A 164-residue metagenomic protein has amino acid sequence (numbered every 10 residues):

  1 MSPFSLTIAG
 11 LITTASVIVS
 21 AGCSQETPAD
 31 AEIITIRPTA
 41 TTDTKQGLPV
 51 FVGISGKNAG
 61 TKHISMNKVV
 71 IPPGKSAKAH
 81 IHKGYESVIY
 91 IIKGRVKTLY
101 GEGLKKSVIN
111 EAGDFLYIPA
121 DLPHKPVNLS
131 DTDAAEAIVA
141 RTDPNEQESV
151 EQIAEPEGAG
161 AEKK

Functional and structural regions predicted by a protein language model:
M1-A9: Bacterial N-terminal signal peptides that target proteins for export
A9-S20: Bacterial N-terminal signal peptides
A21-H63, K68, K78, E148-K164: A short, N-terminal "cap"/entry segment at the start of jelly-roll beta-barrel domains of the cupin/DSBH fold
V50, M66-V70, V88, S107 (+2 more regions): Conserved hydrophobic/aromatic beta-strand scaffold that supports enzyme active sites
S76, Y85-E111: A short beta-strand-loop-beta hairpin characteristic of the jelly-roll/cupin
S76-K78, K97, L116, A120-P126: Histidine-centered metal-chelating micro-motifs
E111-A112, A120-Q147: Ligand-binding loop in jelly-roll beta-barrel domains
